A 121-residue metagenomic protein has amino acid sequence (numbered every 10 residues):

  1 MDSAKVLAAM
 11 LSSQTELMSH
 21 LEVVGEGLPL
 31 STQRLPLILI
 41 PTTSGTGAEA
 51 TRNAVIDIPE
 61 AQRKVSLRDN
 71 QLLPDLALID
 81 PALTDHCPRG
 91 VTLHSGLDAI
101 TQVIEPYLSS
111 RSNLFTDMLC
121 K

Functional and structural regions predicted by a protein language model:
M1-I79: Glycine/threonine-rich beta-strand-loop-alpha-helix active-site module that forms ligand/phosphate-binding
N53-K121: Carboxylate- and glycine-rich phosphate/diphosphate-binding segment that chelates Mg2+/Mn2+
